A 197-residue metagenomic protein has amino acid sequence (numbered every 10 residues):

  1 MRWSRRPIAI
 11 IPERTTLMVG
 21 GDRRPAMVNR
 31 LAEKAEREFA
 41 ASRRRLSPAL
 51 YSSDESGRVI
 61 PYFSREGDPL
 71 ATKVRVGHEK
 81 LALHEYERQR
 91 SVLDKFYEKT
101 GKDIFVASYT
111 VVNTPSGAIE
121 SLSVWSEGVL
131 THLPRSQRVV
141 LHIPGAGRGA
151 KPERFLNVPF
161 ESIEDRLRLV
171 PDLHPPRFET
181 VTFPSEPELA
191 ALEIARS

Functional and structural regions predicted by a protein language model:
M1-R6: Surface-exposed, low-hydrophobicity interaction/linker segments
I8-P12: Short beta-strand
T15-G21: Short cationic amphipathic helices and targeting signals
G21, P25-S197: C-terminal structured domains
